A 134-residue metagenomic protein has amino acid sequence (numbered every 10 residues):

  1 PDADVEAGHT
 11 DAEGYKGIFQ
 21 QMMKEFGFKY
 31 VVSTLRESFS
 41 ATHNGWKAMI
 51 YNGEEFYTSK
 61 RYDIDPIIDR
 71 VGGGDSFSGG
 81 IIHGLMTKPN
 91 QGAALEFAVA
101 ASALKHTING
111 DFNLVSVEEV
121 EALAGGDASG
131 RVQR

Functional and structural regions predicted by a protein language model:
D2-R134: Conserved phosphate-binding/catalytic region of the ribokinase-like
